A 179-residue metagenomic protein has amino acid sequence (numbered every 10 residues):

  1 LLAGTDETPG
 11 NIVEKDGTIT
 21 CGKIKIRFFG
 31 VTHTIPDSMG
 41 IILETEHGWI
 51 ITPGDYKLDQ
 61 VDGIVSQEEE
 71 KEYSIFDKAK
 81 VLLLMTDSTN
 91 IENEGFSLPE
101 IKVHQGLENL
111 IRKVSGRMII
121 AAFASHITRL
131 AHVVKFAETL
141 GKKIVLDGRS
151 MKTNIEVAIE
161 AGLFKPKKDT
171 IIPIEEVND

Functional and structural regions predicted by a protein language model:
L1-N178: His/Asp/Glu-rich metal-coordinating catalytic cores of metallo-dependent phosphodiesterases/hydrolases acting on
